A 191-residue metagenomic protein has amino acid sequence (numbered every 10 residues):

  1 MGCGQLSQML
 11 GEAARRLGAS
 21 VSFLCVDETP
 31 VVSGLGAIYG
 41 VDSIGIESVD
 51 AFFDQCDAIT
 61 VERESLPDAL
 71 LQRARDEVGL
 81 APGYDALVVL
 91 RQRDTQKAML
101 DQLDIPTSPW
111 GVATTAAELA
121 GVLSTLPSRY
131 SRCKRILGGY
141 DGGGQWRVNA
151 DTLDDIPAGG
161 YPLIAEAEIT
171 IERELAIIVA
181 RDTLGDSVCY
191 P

Functional and structural regions predicted by a protein language model:
M1-R91, T95-A98, A117: ATP-binding N-terminal substructure of ATP-dependent carboxylate-amine bond-forming enzymes
V89-A176, A180-P191: Active-site nucleotide/adenylate-binding loops and adjacent lid/helix of ATP-dependent enzymes
